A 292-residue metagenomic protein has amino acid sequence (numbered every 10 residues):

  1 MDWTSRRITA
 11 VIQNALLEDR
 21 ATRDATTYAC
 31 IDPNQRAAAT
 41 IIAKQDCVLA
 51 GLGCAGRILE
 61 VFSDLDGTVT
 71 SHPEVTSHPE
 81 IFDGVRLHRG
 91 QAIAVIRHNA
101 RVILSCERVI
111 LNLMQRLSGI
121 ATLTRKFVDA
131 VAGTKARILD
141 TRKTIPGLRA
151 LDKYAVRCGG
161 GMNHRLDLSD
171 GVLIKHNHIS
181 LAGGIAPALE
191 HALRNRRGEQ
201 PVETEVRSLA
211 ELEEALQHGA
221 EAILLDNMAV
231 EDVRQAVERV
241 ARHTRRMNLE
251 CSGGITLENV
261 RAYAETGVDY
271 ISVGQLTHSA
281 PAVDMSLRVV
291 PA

Functional and structural regions predicted by a protein language model:
D2-H218, A222, E231-R239, N248-E250 (+3 more regions): Acidic/glycine-rich phosphate/pyrophosphate-binding loops and surrounding catalytic core that coordinate Mg2+
N227, G253, Q275: Short secondary-structure boundary segments
L257: Cys/His-rich Zn2+-binding cysteine-cluster or related metal-binding knuckle/ribbon modules and their
S286-A292: Active-site loop ensemble at the mouth of alpha/beta enzyme cores that anchors a bound cofactor
